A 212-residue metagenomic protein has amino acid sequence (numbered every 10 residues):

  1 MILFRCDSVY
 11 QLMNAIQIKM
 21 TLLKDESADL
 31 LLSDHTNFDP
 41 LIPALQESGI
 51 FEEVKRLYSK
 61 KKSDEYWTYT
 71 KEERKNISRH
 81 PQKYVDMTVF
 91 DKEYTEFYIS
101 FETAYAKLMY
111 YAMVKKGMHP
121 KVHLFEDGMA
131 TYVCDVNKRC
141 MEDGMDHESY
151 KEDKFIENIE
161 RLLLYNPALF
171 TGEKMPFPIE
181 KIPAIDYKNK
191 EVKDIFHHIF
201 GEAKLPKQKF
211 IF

Functional and structural regions predicted by a protein language model:
L3-Y165, L169-F170: Active-site and donor-binding regions of nucleotide-sugar-utilizing enzymes
N158-E191: Helix-enriched interaction subdomains in cytosolic or periplasmic regions, typified by TIR/SEFIR signaling/NADase cores
I182-F212: Active-site donor-nucleotide binding/catalytic segment of nucleotide-sugar enzymes
